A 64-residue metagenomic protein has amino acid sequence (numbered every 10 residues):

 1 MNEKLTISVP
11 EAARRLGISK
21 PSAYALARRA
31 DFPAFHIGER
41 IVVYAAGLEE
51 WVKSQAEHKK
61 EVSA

Functional and structural regions predicted by a protein language model:
M1-L26: Polyanion-binding surface elements
E3-L5, V9, I37, H58 (+1 more regions): N-terminal targeting/docking segments
Y24, P33, E49: Nucleotide phosphate-binding site architecture
R28-R29, K53: Residue-level detection of the helix-turn-helix DNA-binding "recognition helix"
F35-I41: Short Lys/Arg-enriched helix C-cap and helix-to-coil transition segments that create basic nucleic-acid-contact patches
G47-A64: A short, Lys/Arg-enriched interface patch at domain edges and termini
